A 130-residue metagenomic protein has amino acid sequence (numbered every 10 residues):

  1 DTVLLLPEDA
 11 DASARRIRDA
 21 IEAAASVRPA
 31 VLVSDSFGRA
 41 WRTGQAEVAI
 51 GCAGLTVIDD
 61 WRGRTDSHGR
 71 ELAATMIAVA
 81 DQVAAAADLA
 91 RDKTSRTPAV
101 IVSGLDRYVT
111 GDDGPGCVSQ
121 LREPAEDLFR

Functional and structural regions predicted by a protein language model:
D1, L5, A25-R130: A structural signal for small-residue-enriched, beta-sheet-centric alpha/beta enzyme cores and oligomeric scaffold folds
L6-R28: Phosphate-interacting basic helix/loop segments used at nucleotide- and nucleic-acid interfaces
